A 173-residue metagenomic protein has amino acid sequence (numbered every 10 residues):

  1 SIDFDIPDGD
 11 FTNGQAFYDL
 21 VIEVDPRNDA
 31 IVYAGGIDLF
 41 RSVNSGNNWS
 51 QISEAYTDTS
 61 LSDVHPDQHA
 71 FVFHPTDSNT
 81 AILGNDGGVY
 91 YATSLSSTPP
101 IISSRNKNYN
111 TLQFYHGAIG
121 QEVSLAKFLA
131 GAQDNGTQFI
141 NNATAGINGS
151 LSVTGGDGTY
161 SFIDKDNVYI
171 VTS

Functional and structural regions predicted by a protein language model:
S1-S173: Beta-propeller blade termini and top-face loops
